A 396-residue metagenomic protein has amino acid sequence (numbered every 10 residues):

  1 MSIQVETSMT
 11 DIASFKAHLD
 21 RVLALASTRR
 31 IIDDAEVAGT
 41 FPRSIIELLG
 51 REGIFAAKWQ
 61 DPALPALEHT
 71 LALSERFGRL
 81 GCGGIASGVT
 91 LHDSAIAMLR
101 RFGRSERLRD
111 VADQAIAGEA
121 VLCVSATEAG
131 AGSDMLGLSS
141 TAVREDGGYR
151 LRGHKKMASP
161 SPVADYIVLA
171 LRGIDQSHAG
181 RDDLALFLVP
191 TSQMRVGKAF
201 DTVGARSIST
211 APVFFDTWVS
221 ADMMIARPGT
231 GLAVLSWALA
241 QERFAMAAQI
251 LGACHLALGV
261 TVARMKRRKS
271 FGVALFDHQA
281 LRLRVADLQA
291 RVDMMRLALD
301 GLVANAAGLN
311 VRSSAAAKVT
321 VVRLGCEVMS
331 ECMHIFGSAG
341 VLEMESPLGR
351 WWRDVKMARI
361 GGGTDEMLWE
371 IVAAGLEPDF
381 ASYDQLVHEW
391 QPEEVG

Functional and structural regions predicted by a protein language model:
M1-T90, L376-G396: Amphipathic, small/basic residue-rich leader segments at the start of a protein or domain
S2-S8, F336-G396: Glycine-rich phosphate/cofactor-binding loops in nucleotide/flavin-utilizing enzymes
R30-V37, K266-V273, Q289-R323, M333-V341: C-terminal helix-coil-helix/basic helical segment that borders enzyme active sites and/or dimer interfaces and provides
A57, A117-T127, L169: A short, Trp-centered hydrophobic/proline-enriched beta-strand micro-motif
A86-E106, G132: N-terminal glycine-rich flavin-associated loop
S140-V143: A structural signal for short hydrophobic beta-strand segments in well-ordered beta-sheet cores
H154-R195: A short core secondary-structure module
G197-D293, A358: Glycine-rich beta->alpha junctions and the first turn(s) of the following alpha-helix
